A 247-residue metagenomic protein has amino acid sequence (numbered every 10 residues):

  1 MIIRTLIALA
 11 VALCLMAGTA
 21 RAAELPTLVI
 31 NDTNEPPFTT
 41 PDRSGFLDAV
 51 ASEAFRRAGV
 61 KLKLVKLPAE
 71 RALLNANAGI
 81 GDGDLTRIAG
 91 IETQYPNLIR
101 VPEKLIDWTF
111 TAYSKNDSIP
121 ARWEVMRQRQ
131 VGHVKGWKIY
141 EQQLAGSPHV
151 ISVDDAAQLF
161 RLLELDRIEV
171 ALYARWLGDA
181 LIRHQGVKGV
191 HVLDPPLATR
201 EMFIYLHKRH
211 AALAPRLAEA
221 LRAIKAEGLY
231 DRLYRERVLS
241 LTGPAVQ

Functional and structural regions predicted by a protein language model:
A23-N97, V153, L217, R237: Extracytoplasmic small-molecule ligand-binding "clamshell" domains of the periplasmic binding protein/Venus flytrap
E24-T40, P120-I139: Short loop->beta-strand "edge-of-pocket" segments that line small-molecule binding or catalytic clefts across diverse
D32-T33, I106-T111, R183-R222, L241-Q247: Periplasmic-binding protein-like
D48-R57, N116-P120, V125-Q130, W137 (+2 more regions): Extended ligand-binding regions for polar small-molecule ligands
K61-P68, H133, P148-L162, V192-P195: Short beta-strand-to-loop elements that line the ligand-binding cleft of bilobed periplasmic-binding protein-like
V65-R127, K135-I139, D194-P196: Acidic, polar ligand-binding/catalytic clefts
E70-D82, A145, A156-L177, H184-Q185: Short helices/loops that flank or line small-molecule/ion binding pockets
T86-P96, E169-A198: A ligand-binding cleft/hinge motif common to bilobed small-molecule-binding domains
